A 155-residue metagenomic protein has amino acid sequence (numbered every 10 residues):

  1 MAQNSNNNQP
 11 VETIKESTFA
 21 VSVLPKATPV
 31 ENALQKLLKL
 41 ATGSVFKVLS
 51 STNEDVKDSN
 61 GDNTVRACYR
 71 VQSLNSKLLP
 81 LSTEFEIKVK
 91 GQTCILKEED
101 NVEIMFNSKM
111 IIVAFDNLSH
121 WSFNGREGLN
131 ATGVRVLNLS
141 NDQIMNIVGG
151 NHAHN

Functional and structural regions predicted by a protein language model:
A2-N155: OB-fold and OB-like single-stranded nucleic-acid-recognition modules and their adjacent interaction interfaces
